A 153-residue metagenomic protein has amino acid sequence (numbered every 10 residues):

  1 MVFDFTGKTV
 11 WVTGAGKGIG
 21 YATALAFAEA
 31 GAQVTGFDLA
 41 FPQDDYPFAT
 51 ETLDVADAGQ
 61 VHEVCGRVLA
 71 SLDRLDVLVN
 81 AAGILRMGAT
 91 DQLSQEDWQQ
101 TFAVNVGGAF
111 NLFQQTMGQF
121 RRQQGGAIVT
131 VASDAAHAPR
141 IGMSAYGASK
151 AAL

Functional and structural regions predicted by a protein language model:
T9, G16-K17: Conserved glycine-rich cofactor-binding loop
T50, L93, T101: A hydrophobic alpha-helix adjacent to the NAD(P)-binding/active-site core of NAD(P)-dependent oxidoreductases, strongly
A81-R86: Conserved NAD(P)H cofactor-binding loop of Rossmann-fold oxidoreductase domains
A89-T90, D97-Q99: Substrate-binding pocket helix/loop in short-chain dehydrogenase/reductase
D91, A138-S144: Active-site loop immediately N-terminal to the catalytic Tyr-X3-Lys motif of short-chain dehydrogenase/reductase
F113, S149: Active-site helix of classical SDR
S133: Residue(s) in the substrate-gating loop at a strand-loop-helix junction that position the organic substrate next
